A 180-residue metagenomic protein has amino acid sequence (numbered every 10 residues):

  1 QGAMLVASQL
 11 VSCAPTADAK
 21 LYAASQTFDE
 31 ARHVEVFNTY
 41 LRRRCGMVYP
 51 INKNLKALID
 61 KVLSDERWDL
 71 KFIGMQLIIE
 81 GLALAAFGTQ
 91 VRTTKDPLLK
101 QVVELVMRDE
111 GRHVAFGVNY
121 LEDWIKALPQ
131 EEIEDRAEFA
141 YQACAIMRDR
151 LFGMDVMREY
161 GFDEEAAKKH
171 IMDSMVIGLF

Functional and structural regions predicted by a protein language model:
Q1, K53-L77, T93-T94, Q142-D163: Acidic/His metal-coordination segments adjacent to aromatic residues that form catalytic metal sites in metalloenzymes
Q1-A3, T39-N52, S64-L70, G74-A83 (+2 more regions): Phosphate-binding glycine-rich loops and adjacent basic patches that engage nucleotide phosphates, nucleic-acid
A3-M4, Q26-L41, I73-F87, V106-G117 (+2 more regions): Alpha-helical transition-metal enzyme core signature, strongest for iron centers
A3-S64: Long, hydrophobic, well-ordered secondary-structure blocks that form the structural core and pocket-lining surfaces
L10-L21, R44-C45, F87-L105, N119-E134 (+1 more regions): Inter-helical turn/loop segments and adjacent helix faces that build the functional surface of alpha-helical bundle
P15-R32, E66-F72, P97-E110, R136-E138: Alpha-helical scaffold segments that form or flank carboxylate-/histidine-based iron centers
H33-F37, Y49, K56, L63 (+6 more regions): Alpha-helix boundary/capping detector
Q130-F180: Extended, helix-rich structural scaffolds rather than catalytic motifs
